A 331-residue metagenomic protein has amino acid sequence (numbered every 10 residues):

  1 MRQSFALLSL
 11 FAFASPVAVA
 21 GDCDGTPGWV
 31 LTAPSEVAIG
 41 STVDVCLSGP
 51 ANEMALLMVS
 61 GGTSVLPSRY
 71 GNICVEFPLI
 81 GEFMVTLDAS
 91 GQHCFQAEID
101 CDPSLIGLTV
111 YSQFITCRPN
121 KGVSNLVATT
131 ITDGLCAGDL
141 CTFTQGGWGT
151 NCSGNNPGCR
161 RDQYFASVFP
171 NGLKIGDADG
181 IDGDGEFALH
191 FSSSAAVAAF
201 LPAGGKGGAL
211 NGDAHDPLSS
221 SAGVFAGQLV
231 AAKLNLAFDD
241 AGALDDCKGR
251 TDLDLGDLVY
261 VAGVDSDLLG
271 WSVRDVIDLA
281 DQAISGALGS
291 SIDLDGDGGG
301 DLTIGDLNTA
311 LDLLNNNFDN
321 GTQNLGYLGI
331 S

Functional and structural regions predicted by a protein language model:
M1-A20: Sec-dependent, cleavable N-terminal signal peptides
F5-F11, G107, V273, T303: Generic alpha-helix initiation/capping and coil-helix boundary signal
S9-A12, A33, A89, A128 (+2 more regions): Generic detector of low-complexity/intrinsically disordered segments and short hydrophobic N-terminal stretches
V17, G21-D24, E36, V45 (+15 more regions): Compositionally biased, low-complexity repeat tracts
V19-C136: Residue-level hotspots within well-ordered secondary structure
G61, L135-S331: Soluble extracellular-acting proteins and domains
